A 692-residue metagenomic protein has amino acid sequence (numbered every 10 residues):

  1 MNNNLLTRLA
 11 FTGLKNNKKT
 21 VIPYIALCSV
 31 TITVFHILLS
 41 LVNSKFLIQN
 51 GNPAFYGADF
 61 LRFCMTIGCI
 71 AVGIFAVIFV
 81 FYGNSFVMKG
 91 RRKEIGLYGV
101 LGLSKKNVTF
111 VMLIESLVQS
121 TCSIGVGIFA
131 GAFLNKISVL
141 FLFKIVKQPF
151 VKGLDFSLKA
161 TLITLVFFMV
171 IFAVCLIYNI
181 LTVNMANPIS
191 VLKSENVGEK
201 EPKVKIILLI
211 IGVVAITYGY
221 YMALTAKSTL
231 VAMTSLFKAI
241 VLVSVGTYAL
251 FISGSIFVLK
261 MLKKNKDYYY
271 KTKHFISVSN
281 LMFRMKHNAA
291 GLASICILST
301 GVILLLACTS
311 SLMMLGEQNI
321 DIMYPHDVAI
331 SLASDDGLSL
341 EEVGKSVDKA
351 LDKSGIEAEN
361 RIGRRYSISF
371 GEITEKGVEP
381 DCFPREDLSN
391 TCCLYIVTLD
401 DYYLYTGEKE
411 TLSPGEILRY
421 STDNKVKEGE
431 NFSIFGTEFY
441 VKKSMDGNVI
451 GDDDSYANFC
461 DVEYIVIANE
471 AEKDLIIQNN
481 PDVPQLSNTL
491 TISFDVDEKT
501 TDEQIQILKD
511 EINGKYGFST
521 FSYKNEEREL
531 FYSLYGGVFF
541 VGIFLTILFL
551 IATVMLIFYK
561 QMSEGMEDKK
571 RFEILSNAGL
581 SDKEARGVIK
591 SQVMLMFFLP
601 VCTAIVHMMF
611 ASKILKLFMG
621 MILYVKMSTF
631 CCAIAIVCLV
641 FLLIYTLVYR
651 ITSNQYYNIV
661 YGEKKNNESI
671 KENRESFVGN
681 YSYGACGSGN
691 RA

Functional and structural regions predicted by a protein language model:
M1-I32, P202-I206, F251-S299, E567 (+2 more regions): N-terminal Sec/SRP start-transfer signal
M1-L5, M185-E199, M566, Y657-E672 (+1 more regions): Short cytosolic juxtamembrane segments of multi-pass membrane proteins
K19-K45, D59-G96, S116-A130, I210 (+5 more regions): Hydrophobic alpha-helical transmembrane segments of multi-pass inner-membrane transport and secretion
P23, Y56-I74, V146-V174, E199-I211 (+5 more regions): Conserved transmembrane alpha-helices of multi-pass membrane proteins, especially helix-helix packing segments enriched
V42-P53, I128-A160, T217-T234, P600-G662: Short helix-loop junctions at transmembrane helix boundaries
E115-L262: Hydrophobic alpha-helical segments
N319-A333, L338-I551: Basic-flanked hydrophobic alpha-helices used for secretion and membrane insertion
